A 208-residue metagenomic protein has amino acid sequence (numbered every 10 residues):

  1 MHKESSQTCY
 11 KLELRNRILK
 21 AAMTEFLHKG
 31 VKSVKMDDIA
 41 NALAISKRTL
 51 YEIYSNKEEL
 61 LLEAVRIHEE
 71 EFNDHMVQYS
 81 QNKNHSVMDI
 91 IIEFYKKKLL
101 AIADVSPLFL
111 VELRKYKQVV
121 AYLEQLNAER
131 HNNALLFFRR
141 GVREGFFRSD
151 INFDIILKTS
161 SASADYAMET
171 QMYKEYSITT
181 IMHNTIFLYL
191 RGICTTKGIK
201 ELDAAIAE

Functional and structural regions predicted by a protein language model:
M1-K29, S33-I45, E59-L62: Basic, helix-initiating cap at the start of DNA-binding domains
M1-K3, L136-R140, E144, Y173-E208: C-terminal peripheral helix-coil segments that are non-catalytic and often amphipathic
A44-Y54: Short hydrophobic/aromatic patch on the recognition helix
E63, V77-D104, L157-S160: Hydrophobic alpha-helical connector segments
R66-N73: Short, basic, alpha-helical segments at the C-terminal edge of helix-turn-helix-like DNA-binding modules
L110-Q118, A204-A207: Short linear capping/connector segments at secondary-structure termini
V119-F146, F153-A164, E169: Amphipathic alpha-helical packing segments from all-alpha helical-bundle domains
